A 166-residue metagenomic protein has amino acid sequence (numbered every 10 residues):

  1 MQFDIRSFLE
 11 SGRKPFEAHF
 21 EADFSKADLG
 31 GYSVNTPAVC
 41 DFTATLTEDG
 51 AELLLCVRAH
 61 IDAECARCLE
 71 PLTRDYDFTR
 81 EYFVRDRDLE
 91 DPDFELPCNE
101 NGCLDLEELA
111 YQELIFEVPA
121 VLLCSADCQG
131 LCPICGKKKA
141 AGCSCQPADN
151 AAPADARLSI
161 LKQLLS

Functional and structural regions predicted by a protein language model:
M1, S25, N35, L69-P71 (+2 more regions): Short linear sequence motifs
M1-E64: A positional/architectural concept
M1-G12, P37, V84-S166: Charge-rich, low-complexity linker and terminal segments
E17-H19, P37-D41, P71-E81, C103: Well-ordered beta-strand positions in beta-sheet-rich domains
D28-Y32, E48-E52, C68-E70, F83 (+2 more regions): Intrinsically disordered, low-complexity segments enriched in polar/charged residues with Gly/Pro, especially when
Y32, L69, D77-R80, A126 (+1 more regions): Short linear functional motifs in flexible/disordered or boundary regions
E64-C98: Helix-adjacent hinge/juxtasegments
